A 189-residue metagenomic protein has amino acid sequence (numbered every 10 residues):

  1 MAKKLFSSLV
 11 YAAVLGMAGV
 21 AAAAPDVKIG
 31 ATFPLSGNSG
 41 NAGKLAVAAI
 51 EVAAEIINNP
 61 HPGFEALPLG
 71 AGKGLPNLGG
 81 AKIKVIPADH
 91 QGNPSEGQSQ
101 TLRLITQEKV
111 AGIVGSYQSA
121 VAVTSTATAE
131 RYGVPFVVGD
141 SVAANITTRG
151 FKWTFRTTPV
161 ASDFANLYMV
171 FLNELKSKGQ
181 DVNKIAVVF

Functional and structural regions predicted by a protein language model:
M1-V10: Bacterial N-terminal signal peptides that target proteins for export
A18-V20: N-terminal signal peptide c-region/cleavage motif recognized by signal peptidases
A23-K28: Cleaved targeting-peptide boundary
G30-E51, I57, F64, D89-P94 (+2 more regions): Extracytoplasmic "Venus flytrap"
A48, S95, V110-F189: Extracytoplasmic ligand/sensor domains, especially the bilobed periplasmic-binding protein
A48-K84, S177-Q180: Signal peptide-proximal N-terminal region of secreted/periplasmic/extracellular or secretory-lumen proteins
L67-I105, A165-Y168: Structural motif
